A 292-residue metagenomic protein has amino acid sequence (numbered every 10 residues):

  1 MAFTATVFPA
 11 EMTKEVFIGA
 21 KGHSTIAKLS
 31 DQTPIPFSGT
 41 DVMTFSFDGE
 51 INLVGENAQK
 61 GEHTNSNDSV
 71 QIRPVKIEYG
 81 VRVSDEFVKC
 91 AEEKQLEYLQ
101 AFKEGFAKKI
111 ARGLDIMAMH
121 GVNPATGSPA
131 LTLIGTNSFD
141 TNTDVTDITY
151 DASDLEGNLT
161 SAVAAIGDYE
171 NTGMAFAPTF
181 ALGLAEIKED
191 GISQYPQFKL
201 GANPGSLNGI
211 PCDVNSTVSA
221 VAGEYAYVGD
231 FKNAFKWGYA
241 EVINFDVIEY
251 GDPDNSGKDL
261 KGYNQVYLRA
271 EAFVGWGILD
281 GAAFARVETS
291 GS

Functional and structural regions predicted by a protein language model:
A2-G80, A283: Assembly/oligomerization interface modules of large self-assembling protein complexes
A2-T6, A10-A27, E86-E93, A111-A118 (+3 more regions): Short, Lys/Arg-rich flexible segments
M12-T25, Y98, F102, F106 (+1 more regions): Short, Φ-rich (hydrophobic/aromatic) sequence segments
F45-D48, S84, A177-T179, N215 (+1 more regions): Structured loops at beta-to-helix junctions and adjacent beta-edge loops in soluble globular domains
N52-V54, R82-V83, A91-E92, G183-E186 (+2 more regions): Short helix/loop capping segments that flank catalytic or ligand/cofactor-binding pockets
S84-A165, R286-S292: Alpha-helical scaffold segments that mediate packing/assembly in large oligomeric complexes
T146-D259: Extended oligomerization regions of viral-like shell subunits
Y250-S292: Extended, compositionally biased alpha-helical segments that mediate assembly or anchoring
